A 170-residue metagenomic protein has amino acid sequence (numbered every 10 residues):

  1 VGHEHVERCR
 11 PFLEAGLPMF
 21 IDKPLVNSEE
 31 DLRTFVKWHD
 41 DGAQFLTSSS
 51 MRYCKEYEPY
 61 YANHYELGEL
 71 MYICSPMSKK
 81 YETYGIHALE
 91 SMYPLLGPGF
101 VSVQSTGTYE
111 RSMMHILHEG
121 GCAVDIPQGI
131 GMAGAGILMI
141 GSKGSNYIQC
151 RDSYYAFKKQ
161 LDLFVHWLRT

Functional and structural regions predicted by a protein language model:
G2-H3, L25-V26, M51-Y53, T108-Y109 (+1 more regions): Short beta->alpha connector loops
G2-I21: Rossmann-fold NAD(P) dinucleotide-binding segment
V6, E29, K158: Glycine-rich phosphate-binding loop at the start of an alpha helix
F20, L25-G85: A contiguous active-site-proximal alpha/beta segment in oxidoreductase catalytic domains
Y57, A88-L89, K158-D162: A general structural signal for well-ordered alpha-helical segments in protein cores
L70-M132: Rossmann-like dinucleotide-binding domain that binds NAD(P)(H)
S105-T170: NAD(P)-dinucleotide binding in Rossmann-like oxidoreductases
